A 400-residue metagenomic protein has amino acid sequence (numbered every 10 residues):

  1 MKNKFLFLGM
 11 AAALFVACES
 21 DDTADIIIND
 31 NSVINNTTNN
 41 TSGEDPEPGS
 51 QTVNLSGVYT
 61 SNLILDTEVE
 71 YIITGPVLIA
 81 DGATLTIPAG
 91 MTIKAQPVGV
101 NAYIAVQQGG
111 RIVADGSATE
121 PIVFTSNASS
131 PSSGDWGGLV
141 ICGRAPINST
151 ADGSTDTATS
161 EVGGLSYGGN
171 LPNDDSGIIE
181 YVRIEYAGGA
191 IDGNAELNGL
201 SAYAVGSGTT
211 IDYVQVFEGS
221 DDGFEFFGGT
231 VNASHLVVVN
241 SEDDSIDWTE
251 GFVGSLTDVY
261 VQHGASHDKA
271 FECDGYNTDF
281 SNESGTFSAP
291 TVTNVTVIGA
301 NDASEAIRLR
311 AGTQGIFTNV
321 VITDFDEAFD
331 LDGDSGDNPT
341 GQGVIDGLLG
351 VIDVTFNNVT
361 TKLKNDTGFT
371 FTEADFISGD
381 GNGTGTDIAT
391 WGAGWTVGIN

Functional and structural regions predicted by a protein language model:
M1-F5: Positively charged n-region of N-terminal signal peptides that target proteins for export
L6-M10: Sec-dependent N-terminal signal peptides
L14-A17: C-terminal motif of bacterial Sec signal peptides marking the signal peptidase cleavage site
E19-D22: Bacterial signal peptide processing site
D25-A80, T84-L85, Q96-G109, G116 (+4 more regions): Extracellular beta-rich repeat passengers
T92: Catalytic metal-binding/acid-base residues of hydrolase active sites
